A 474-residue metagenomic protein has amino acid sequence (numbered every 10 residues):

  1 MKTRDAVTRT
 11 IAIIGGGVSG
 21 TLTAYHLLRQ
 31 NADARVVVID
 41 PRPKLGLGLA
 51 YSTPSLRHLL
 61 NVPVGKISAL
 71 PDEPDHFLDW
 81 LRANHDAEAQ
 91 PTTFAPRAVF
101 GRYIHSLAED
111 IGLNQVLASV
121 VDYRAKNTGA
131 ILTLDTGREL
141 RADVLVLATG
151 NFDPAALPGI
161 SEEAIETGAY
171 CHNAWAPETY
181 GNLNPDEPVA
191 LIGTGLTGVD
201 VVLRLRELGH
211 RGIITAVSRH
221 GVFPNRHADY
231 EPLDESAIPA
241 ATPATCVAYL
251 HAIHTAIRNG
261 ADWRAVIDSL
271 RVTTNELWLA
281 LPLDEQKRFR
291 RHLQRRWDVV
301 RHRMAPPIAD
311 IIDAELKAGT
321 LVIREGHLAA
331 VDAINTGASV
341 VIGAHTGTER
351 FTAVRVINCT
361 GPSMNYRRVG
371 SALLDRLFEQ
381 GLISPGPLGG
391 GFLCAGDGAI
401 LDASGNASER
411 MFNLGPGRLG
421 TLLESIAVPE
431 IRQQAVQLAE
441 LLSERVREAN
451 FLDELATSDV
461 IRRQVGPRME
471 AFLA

Functional and structural regions predicted by a protein language model:
K2-P43, L49, A87-P243, H251-V446 (+1 more regions): Flavin (primarily FAD) cofactor-binding/catalytic cores of flavoenzymes
R29, K44, G65, A69-D72 (+1 more regions): Short helix-loop boundary/capping segments at the starts of domains
S52-H76, P232-A248, P307: N-terminal glycine-rich dinucleotide-binding loop that anchors FAD/FMN and/or NAD(P) in oxidoreductases
L81: C-terminal interaction modules of eukaryotic adaptor/scaffold proteins
